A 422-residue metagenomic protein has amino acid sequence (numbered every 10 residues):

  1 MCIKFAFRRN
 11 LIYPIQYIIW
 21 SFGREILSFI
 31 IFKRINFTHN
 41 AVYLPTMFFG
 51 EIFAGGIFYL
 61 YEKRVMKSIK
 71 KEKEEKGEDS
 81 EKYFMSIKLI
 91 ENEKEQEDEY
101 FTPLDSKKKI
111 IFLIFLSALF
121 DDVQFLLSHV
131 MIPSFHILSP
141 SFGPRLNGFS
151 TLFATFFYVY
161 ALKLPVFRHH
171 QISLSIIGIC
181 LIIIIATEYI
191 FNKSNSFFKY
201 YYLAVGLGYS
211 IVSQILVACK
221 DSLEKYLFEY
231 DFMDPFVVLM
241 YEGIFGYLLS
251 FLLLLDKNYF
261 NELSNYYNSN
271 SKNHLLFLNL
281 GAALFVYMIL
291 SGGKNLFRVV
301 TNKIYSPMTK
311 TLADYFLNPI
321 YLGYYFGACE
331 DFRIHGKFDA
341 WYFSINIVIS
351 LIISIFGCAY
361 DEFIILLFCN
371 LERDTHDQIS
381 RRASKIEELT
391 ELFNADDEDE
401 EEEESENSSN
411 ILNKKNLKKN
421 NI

Functional and structural regions predicted by a protein language model:
M1-I422: Polytopic endomembrane small-metabolite transporters, centered on the Drug/Metabolite Transporter
